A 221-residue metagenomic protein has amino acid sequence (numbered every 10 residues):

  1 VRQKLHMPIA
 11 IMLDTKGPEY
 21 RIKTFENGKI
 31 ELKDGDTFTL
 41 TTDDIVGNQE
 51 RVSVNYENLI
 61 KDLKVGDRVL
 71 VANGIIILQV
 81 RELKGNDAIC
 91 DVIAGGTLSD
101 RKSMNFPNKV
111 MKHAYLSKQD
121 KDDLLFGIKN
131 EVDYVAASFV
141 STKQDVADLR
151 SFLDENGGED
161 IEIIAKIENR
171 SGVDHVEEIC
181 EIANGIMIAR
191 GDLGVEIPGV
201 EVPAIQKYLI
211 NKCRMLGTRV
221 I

Functional and structural regions predicted by a protein language model:
V1-I221: Non-catalytic helical/linker scaffolds that mediate oligomerization, partner binding, and domain coupling around large
